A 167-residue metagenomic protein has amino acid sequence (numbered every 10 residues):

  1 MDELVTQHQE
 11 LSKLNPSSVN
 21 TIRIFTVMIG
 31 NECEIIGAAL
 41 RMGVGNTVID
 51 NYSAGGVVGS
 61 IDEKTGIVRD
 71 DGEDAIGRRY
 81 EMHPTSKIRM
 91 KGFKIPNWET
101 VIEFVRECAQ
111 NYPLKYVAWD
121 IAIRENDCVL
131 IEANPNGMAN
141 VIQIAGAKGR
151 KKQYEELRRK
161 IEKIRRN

Functional and structural regions predicted by a protein language model:
M1-G72: Phosphate-binding site of ATP-dependent enzymes
V5, E99-I102: Short, positively charged
R23, F104-C108, V117: Short, hydrophobic/aromatic alpha-helical segments in well-folded domains
R23-F25, G37, A118-D120, L130-E132: Structured core elements
A54-G56, P96, A118: Glycine-centered flexibility motif
G59-H83, V101, V105: Intrinsically disordered, low-complexity Ser/Thr/Pro/Gly-rich regulatory segments
R78-T100, Q110-Y116, I123-N167: C-terminal active-site "lid" helix and adjoining low-complexity regulatory extension at the edge of ATP-using catalytic
